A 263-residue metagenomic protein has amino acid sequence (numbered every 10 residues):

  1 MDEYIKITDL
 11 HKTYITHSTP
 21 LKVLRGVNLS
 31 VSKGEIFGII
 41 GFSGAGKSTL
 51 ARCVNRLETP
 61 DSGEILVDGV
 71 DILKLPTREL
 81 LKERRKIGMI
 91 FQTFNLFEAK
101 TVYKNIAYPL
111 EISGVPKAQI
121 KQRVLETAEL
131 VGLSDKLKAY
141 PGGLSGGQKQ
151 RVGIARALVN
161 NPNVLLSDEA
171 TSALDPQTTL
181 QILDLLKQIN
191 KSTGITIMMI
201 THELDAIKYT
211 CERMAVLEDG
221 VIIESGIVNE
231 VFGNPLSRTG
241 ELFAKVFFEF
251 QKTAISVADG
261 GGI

Functional and structural regions predicted by a protein language model:
N55: Helix-to-loop junction immediately C-terminal to a conserved catalytic motif
V70-D71, E111, A118-D135: Conserved ABC ATPase "signature" region
Y140-L144, Q148: Conserved ABC ATPase signature
V159-N163: A short, proline-enriched helix->beta-strand linker immediately N-terminal to the Walker B motif in ABC-type P-loop
L165-D168: Catalytic Walker B motif of ABC-type/P-loop ATPase nucleotide-binding domains
I207-Y209: A short, surface-exposed alpha-helical micro-motif characterized by mixed small hydrophobic and charged/polar residues
S225-G226: ABC ATPase "signature
